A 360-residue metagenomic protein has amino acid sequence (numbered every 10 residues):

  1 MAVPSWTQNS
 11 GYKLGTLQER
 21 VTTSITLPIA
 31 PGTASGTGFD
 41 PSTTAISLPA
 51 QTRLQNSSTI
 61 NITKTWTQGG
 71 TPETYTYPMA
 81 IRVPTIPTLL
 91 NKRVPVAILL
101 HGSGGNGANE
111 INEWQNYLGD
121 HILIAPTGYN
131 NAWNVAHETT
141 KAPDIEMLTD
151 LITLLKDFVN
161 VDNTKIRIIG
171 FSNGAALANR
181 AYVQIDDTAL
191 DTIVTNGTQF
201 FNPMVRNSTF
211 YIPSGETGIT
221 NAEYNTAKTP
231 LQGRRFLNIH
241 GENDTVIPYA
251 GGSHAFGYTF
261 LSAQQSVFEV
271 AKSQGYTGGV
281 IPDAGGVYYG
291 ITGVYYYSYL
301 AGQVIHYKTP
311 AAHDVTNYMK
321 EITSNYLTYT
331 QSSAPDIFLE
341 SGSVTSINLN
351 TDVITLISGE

Functional and structural regions predicted by a protein language model:
V3-V96, H121, T140, I169-I185 (+4 more regions): A domain-start/cap signature at the N-terminus of enzymes
P87-V94, L99-W133, N202-P203, V246: Short substrate-entry loop that stabilizes the transition state in hydrolases
N91-R93, A108-N112, N134-H137, N179-A181 (+3 more regions): Short, solvent-exposed loop/turn and secondary-structure capping segments
N130-N131, T309-D314: Histidine-bearing beta->alpha loop at or near hydrolase active sites
T139-V159: Alpha/beta-hydrolase active-site loop
G197-G275, Y297-Y299: The feature captures the conserved acid-bearing segment of alpha/beta-hydrolase catalytic domains
A263-P310: Catalytic histidine neighborhood in serine/cysteine hydrolases with alpha/beta-hydrolase-type architecture
